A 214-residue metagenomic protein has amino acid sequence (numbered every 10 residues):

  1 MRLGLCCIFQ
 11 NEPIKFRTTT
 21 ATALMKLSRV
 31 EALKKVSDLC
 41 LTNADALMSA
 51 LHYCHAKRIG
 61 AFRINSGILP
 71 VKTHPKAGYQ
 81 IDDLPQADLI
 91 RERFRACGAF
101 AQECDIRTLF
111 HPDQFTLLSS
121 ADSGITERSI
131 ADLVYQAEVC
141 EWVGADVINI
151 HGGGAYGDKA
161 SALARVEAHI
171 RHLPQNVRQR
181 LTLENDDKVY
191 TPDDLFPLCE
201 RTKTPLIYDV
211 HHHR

Functional and structural regions predicted by a protein language model:
M1-R107, Q114-S129, E138-V143, H172 (+2 more regions): Alpha/beta catalytic barrel-like cores
I68, G154, H212: Flexible, active-site-proximal loop/turn residues at the rims of small-molecule/cofactor binding pockets and catalytic
T108-T116, L206-H211: Histidine-centered catalytic micro-motifs
P112, G152, L183-N185: Short glycine-centered, acidic/aromatic-flanked micro-motifs in structured strand/loop junctions that mark active-site
T116-L117, A155-K159, K188-Y190, R214: Short, small-residue-enriched loops and turns at beta-alpha junctions that line or gate enzyme active sites
V143-G157: Active-site groove signature of glycoside hydrolases
V147, L163-R214: Acidic/histidine-rich catalytic cores of soluble enzymes
